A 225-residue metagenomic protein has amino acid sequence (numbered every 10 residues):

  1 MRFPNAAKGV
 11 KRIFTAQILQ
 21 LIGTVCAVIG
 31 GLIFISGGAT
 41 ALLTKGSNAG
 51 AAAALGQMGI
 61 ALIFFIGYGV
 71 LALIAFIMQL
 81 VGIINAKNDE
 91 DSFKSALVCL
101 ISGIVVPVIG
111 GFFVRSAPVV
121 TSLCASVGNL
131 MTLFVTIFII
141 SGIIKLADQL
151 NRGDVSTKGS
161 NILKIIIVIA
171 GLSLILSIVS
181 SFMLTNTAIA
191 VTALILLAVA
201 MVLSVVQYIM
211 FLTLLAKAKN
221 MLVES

Functional and structural regions predicted by a protein language model:
M1-I35, L71-R115, V127-L172, L203-S225: Membrane-interface extramembranous regions at the lipid-water interface
G23-A72, V106-T132, A170-Q207: Membrane-helix interface segments in multi-pass membrane proteins
